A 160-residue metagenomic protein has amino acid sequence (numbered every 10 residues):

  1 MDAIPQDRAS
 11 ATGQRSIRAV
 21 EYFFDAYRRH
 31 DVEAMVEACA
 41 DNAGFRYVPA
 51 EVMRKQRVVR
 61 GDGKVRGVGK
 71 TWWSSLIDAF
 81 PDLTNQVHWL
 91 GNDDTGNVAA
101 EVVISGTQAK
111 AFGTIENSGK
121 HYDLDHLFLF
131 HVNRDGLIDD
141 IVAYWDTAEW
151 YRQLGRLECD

Functional and structural regions predicted by a protein language model:
M1-D160: C-terminal and inter-domain tail/linker signature
